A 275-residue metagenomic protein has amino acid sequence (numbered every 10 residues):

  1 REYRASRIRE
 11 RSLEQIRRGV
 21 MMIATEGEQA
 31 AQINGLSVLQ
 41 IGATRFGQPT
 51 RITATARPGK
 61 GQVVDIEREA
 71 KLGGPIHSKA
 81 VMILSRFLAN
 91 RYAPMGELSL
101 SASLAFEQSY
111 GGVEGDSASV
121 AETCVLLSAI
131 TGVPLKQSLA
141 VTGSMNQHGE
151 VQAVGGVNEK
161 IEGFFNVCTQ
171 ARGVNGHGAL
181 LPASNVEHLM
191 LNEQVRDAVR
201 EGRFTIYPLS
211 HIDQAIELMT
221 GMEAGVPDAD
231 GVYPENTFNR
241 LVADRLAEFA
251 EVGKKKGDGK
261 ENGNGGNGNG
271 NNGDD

Functional and structural regions predicted by a protein language model:
R1-M21, A179-A183: Conserved C-terminal helix/linker of AAA+ ATPases
G19-M22, Q29-Q32, T50-D275: Peripheral, non-AAA+ core regions of ATP-driven protein-machinery
I33-A43: Structured beta-strand/loop patches that form or line metal/cofactor-binding pockets in enzymes
R45-P49: Short, flexible loop/turn motifs enriched in small residues
